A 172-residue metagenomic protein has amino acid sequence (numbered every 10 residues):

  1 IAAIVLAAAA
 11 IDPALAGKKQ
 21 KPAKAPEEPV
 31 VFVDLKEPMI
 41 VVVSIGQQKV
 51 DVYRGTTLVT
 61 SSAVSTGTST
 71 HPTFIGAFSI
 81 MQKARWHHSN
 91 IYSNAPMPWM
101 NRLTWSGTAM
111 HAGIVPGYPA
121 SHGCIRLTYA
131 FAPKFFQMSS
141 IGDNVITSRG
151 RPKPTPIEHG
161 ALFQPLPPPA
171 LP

Functional and structural regions predicted by a protein language model:
A2-A9: Bacterial N-terminal signal peptides
V5, M39, S121: Generic anion/oxyanion-binding catalytic loop in active/binding sites
L15-A25, P29-K36, T68, P72-A77 (+1 more regions): Exported/periplasmic cell-wall-interacting domains
E28-S69: A structural motif detector for short, solvent-exposed N-terminal "entry" segments of globular domains
